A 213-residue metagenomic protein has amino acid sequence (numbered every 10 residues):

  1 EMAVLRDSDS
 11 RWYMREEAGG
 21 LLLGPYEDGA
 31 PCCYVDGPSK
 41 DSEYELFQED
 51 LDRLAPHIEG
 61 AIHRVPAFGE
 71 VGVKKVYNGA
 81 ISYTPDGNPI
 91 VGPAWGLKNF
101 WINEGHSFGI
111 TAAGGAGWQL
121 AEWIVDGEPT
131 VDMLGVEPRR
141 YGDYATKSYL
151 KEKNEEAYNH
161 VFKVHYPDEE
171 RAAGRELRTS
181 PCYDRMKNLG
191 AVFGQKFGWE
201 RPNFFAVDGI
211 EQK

Functional and structural regions predicted by a protein language model:
E1-C32, E49-D52, R64: Mid-domain catalytic core of redox enzymes that form a hydrophobic substrate pocket/lid adjacent to a catalytic redox
M2, R11, N88, Y183 (+1 more regions): Short, acidic/polar N-cap/turn motifs at the starts of alpha helices
L5-D7, T84, M186: Short solvent-exposed loop/turn micro-motifs enriched in small/polar/acidic residues
D9, A18, K40-D41, E45-R178: C-terminal catalytic lobe of FAD-dependent flavoproteins
G19, D28-G29, G96, S107-G109 (+2 more regions): Short, glycine-/Ser/Thr-/acidic-enriched flexible segments
L23-G24, P31-C33, T111-A112, F204-F205: Short helix/loop capping segments that flank catalytic or ligand/cofactor-binding pockets
G29-Y44: Amphipathic alpha-helix from the class-I
D168, A172-K213: N- or domain-start disorder-to-order transition segments that initiate the globular core
